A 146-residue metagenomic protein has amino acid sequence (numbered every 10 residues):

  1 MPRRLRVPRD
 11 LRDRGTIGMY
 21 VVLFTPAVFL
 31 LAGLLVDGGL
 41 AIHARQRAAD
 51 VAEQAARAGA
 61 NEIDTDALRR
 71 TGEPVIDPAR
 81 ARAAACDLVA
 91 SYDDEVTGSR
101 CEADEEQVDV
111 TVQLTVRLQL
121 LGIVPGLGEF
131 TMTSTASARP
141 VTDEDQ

Functional and structural regions predicted by a protein language model:
M1-P78: Alpha-helical assembly-interface signal, strongest on the long, hydrophobic N-terminal helix that forms
P2-R4, D66, Q119-Q146: Low-complexity, S/T/G/P-rich flexible repeat/linker segments used as non-globular hinges and stalks within
R9-G15, Q107-V112, V141-Q146: Short secondary-structure transition/capping segments
A56-T111: Short amphipathic secondary-structure patches
Q113-L118: Generic short beta-strand segments
